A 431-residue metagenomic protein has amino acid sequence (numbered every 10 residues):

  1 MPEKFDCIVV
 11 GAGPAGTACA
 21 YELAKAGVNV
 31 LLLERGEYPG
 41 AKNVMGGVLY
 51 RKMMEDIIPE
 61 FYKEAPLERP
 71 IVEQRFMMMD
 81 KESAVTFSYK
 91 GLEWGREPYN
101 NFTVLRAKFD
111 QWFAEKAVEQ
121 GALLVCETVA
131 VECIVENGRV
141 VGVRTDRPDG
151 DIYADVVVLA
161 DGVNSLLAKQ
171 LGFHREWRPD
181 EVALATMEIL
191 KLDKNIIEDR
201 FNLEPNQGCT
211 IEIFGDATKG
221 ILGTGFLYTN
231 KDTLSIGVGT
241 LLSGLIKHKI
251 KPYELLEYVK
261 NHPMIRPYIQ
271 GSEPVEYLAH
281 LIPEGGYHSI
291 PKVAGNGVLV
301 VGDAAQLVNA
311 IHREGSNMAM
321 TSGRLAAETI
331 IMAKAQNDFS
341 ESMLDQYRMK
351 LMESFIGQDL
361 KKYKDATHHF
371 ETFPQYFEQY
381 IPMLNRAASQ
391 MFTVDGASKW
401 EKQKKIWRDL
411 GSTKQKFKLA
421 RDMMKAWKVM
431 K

Functional and structural regions predicted by a protein language model:
E3-L32: N-terminal Rossmann-like FAD-binding beta1-loop-alpha1 element of flavoenzymes
A15, Y38, N164: Conserved Rossmann-like nucleotide-cofactor binding loop
G36-E82: N-terminal FAD cofactor-binding segment of flavoenzymes
G95-E115, L245-K251: Short beta-strand to alpha-helix junction loop
K116-I265: Predominantly flavin-linked oxidoreductase catalytic cores and closely associated redox partners
A217-L222, G244-M318, S322-L325, F339-M349 (+1 more regions): FAD/FMN-dependent oxidoreductases across multiple families
A310-H312, E328-Y376: Active-site-proximal substrate-binding core of FAD-dependent oxidoreductases
F370-K431: C-terminal auxiliary extensions adjacent to catalytic cores
